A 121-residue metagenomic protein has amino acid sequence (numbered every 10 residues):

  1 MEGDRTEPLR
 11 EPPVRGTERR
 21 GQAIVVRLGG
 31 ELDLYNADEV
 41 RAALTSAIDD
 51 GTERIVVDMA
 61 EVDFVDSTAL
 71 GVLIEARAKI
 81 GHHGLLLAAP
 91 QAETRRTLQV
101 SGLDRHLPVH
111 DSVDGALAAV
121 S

Functional and structural regions predicted by a protein language model:
E2-A42: STAS-typified acidic loop motif
G3, G16, G21, G29-G30 (+5 more regions): Residue-identity detector for glycine
L34-L107: Amphipathic alpha-helical interaction surfaces in cytosolic regulatory modules
P108-S112: Short acidic-hydrophobic, aromatic-tinged amphipathic segments that line or gate anion-handling sites
D114-S121: A charged, well-structured terminal subsegment
